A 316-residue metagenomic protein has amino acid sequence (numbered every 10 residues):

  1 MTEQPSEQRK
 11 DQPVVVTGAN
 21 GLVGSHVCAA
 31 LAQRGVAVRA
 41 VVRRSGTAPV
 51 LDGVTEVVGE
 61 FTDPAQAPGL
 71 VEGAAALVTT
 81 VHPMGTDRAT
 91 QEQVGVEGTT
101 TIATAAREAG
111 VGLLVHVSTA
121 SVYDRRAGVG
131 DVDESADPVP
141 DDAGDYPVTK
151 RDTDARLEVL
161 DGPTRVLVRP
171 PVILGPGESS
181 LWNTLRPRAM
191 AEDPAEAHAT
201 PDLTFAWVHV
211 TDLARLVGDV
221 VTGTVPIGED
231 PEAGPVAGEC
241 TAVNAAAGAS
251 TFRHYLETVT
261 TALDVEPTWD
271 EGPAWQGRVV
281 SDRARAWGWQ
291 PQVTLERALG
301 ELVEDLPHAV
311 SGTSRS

Functional and structural regions predicted by a protein language model:
P13-R34: N-terminal Rossmann NAD(P)H-binding glycine-rich loop of SDR-like oxidoreductase domains
T17, V41, T80-V81, L114-A120 (+1 more regions): SDR active-site strand-loop-helix element
G46-V50, V54-T101, A105: NAD(P)H-binding glycine-rich loop region in Rossmannoid oxidoreductase-like domains and their noncatalytic homologs
E92-T99, A103, V115-S118, T149-K150 (+1 more regions): Short alpha-helix in the Rossmann-fold core of NAD(P)-dependent oxidoreductases
T100-D145: Conserved Rossmann-fold NAD(P)-dependent oxidoreductase catalytic core, especially the SDR/UDP-sugar
G128-V168, V172: Catalytic helix-loop patch of NAD(P)-dependent Rossmann-fold dehydrogenases
P163-L167, P171-F205: NAD(P)-dependent short-chain dehydrogenase/reductase
L203, A214-D282, G300, A309-R315: Mid/C-terminal beta-alpha module of Rossmann-like enzyme folds, strongest in SDR-family dehydrogenases/epimerases
